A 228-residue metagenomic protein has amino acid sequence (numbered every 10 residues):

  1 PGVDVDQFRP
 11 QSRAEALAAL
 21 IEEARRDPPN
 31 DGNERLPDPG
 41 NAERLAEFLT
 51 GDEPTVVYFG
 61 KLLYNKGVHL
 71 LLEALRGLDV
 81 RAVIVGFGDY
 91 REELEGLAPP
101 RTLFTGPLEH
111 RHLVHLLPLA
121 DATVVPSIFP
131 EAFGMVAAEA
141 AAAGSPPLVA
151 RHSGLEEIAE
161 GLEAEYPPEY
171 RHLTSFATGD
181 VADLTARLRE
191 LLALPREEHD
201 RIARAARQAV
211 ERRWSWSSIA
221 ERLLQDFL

Functional and structural regions predicted by a protein language model:
G2: Carbohydrate-associated surface elements
A19-K66, L72-R76: Conserved donor-binding/catalytic core segment of Leloir-type glycosyltransferases
V56, L71-L72, A82, L184 (+1 more regions): A structural motif in glycosyltransferase catalytic domains
R81-I84, E92-H112: Nucleotide-activated donor-binding/catalytic signature segment of Leloir-type glycosyltransferases, i.e., the conserved
P107-L108, L116-A120: Short alpha-helical donor nucleotide-sugar binding micro-motif in glycosyltransferases
P118-A132, S145: Acidic donor-binding loop of glycosyltransferase active sites
E156-E190: Change "using UDP/GDP/dTDP sugars" to "using nucleotide sugars
A193-Q225: A charged, aromatic-enriched C-terminal amphipathic alpha-helix characteristic of glycosyltransferases across folds
